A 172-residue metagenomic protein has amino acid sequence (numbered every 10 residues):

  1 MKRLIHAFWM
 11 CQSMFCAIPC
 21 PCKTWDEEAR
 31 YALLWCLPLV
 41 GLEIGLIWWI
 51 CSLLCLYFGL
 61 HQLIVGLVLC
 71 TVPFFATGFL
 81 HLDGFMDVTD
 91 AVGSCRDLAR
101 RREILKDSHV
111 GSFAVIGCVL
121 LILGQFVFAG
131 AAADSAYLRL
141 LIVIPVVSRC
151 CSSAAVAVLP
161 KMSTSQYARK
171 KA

Functional and structural regions predicted by a protein language model:
M1-G78, G93-R102, D107-S108, F113-A172: Hydrophobic alpha-helical transmembrane segments
G78-G84: Replace "His-x-His-based motif
